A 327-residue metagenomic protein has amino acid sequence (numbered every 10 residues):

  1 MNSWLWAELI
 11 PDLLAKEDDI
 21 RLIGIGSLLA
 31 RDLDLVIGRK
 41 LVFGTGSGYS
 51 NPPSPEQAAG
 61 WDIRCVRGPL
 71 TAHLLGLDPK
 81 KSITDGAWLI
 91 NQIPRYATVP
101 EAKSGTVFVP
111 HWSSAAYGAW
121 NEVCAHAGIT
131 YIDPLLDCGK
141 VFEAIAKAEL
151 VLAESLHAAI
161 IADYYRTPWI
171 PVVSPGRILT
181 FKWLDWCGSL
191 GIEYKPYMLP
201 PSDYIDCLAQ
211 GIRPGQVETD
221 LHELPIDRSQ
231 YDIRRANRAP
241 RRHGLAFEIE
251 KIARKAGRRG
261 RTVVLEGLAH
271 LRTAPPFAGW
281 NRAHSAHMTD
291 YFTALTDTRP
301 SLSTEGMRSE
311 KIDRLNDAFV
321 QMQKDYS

Functional and structural regions predicted by a protein language model:
M1-S327: Active-site anion-handling motifs in enzyme catalytic cores
